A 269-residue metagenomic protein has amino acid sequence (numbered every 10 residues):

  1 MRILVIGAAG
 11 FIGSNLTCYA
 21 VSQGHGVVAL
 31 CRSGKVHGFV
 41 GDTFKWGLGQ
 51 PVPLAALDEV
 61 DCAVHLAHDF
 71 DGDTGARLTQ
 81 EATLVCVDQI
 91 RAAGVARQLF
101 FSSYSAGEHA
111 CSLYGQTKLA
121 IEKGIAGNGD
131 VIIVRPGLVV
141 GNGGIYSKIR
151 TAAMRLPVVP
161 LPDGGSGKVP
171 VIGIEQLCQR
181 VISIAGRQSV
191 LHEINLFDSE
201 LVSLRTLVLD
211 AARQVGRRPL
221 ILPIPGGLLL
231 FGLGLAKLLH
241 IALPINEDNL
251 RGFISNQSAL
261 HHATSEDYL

Functional and structural regions predicted by a protein language model:
I3-Q23: N-terminal Rossmann NAD(P)H-binding glycine-rich loop of SDR-like oxidoreductase domains
I6, L30, A63-L66, Q98-Y104 (+1 more regions): SDR active-site strand-loop-helix element
K35-V36, G41-V85, Q89-A93, Y104-E108: NAD(P)H-binding glycine-rich loop region in Rossmannoid oxidoreductase-like domains and their noncatalytic homologs
G72, Y104-Q116, L138-G144: Conserved catalytic-site region of short-chain dehydrogenase/reductase
K123-N142: Conserved beta-loop-beta element that borders a ligand/cofactor-binding pocket
G141-K148, G164-G186, H192-N195: Substrate-positioning beta->alpha
K148-I174, R213, R218-S258: Alpha-helical membrane-targeting segments
R180, I184-I245, L260-A263, D267-L269: Mid/C-terminal beta-alpha module of Rossmann-like enzyme folds, strongest in SDR-family dehydrogenases/epimerases
